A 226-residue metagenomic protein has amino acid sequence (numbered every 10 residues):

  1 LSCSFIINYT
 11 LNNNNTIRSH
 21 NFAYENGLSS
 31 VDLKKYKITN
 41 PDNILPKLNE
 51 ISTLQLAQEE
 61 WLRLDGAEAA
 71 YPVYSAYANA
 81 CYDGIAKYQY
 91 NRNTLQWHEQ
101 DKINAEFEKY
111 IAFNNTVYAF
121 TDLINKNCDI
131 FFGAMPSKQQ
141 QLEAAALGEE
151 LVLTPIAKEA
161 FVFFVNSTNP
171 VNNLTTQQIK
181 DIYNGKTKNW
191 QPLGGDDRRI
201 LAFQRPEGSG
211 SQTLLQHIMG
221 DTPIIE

Functional and structural regions predicted by a protein language model:
C3-E226: Flexible loop/hinge segments at secondary-structure junctions
